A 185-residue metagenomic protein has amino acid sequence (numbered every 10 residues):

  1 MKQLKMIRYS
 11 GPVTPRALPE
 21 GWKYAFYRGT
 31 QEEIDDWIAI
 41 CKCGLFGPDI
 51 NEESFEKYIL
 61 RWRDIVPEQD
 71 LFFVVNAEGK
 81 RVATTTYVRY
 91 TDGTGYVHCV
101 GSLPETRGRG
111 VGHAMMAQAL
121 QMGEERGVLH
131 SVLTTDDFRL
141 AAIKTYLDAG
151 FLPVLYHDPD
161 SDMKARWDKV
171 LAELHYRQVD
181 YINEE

Functional and structural regions predicted by a protein language model:
M1-W22: Acyl-donor-binding surface of acyltransferase catalytic domains
G11-V13, R89, G95, K164: Long, contiguous binding/interaction regions
R16-E52, V170-E185: Short amphipathic alpha-helix that is part of the acyltransferase structural core
K42-L103: A conserved beta-strand-loop-helix scaffold within acyl/acetyltransferase catalytic domains
V82, P153-V154: Short hydrophobic beta-strand segments in globular cytosolic domains
S102, G108-E125, K144-D148: Conserved acetyl-CoA-binding loop-helix of GNAT-fold acetyltransferases
G123-T135: Conserved GNAT acetyl-CoA-binding A-motif
L133-I143, P159-R166: Conserved beta-strand-loop-alpha-helix junction that forms the acyl-donor binding cleft
